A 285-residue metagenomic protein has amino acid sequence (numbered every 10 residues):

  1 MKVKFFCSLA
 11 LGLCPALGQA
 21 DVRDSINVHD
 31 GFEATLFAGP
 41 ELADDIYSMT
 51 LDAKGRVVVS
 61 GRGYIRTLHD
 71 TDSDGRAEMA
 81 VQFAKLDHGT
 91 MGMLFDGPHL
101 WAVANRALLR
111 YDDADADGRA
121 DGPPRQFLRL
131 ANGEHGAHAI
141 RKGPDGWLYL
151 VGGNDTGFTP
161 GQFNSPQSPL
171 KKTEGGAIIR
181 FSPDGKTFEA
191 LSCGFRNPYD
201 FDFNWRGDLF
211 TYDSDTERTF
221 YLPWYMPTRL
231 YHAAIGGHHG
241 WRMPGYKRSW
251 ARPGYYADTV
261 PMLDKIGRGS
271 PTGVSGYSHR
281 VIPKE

Functional and structural regions predicted by a protein language model:
K4-A16: Bacterial N-terminal signal peptides
Q19-E285: Beta-propeller domains with acidic blade repeats across secreted/periplasmic ectodomains and cytosolic WD/CNH propellers
